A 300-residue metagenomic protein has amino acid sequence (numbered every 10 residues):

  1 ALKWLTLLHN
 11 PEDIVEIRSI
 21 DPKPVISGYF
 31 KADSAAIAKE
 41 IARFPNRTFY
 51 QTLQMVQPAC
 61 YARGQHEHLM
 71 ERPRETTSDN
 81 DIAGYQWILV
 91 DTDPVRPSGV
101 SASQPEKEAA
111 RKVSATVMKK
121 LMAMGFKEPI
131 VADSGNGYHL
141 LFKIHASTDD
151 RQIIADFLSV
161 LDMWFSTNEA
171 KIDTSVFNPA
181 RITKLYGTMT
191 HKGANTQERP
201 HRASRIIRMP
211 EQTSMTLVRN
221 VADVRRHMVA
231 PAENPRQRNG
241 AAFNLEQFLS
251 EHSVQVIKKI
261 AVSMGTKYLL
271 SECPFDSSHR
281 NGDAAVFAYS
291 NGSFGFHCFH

Functional and structural regions predicted by a protein language model:
A1-N136, K143-V160, M228-V229: Signature for HUH/AEP ssDNA processing cores
D13, F49, S166-A170, I257: Residue-level signal for secondary-structure boundary elements
S19, I130-D133, A170-P179: A generic structural motif
Y29, D33, I153, T213-T216 (+2 more regions): Non-membrane alpha-helical secondary structure
D79, P129, T174, A261-V262 (+1 more regions): Residues embedded in well-ordered secondary-structure elements
Q86-M124, S134-S166, R181-Q197, A222-H300: Modules that initiate DNA replication and primer synthesis
K171-V224: Basic/polar, cationic surfaces and motifs that engage anionic cell-wall and phosphate/carboxylate ligands
